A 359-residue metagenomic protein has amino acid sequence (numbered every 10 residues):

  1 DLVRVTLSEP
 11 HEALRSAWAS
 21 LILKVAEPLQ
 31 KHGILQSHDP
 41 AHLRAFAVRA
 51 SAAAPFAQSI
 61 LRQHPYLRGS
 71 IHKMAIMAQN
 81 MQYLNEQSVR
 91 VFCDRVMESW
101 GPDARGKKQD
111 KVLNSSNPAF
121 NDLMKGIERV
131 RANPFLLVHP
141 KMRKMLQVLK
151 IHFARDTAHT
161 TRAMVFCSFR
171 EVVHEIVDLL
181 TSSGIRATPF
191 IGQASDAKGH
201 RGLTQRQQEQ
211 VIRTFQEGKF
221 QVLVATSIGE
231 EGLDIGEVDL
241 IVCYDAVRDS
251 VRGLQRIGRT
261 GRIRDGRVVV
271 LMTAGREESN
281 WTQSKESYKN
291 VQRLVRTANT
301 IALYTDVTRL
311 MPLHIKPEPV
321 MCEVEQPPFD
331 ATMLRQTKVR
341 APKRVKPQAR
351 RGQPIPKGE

Functional and structural regions predicted by a protein language model:
T6-S182: Helicase motor interdomain insertion/brace
S8, M145, A163-V165, I176 (+8 more regions): Structural signal for hydrophobic/aromatic residues that build the beta-strand cores of folded beta-sheet domains
L14-S16, T157-R162, E175-I176, T188-I191 (+7 more regions): Intrinsically disordered, low-complexity regions enriched in proline, serine, glycine and charged residues
L23-A47, N299-E359: Long, largely alpha-helical accessory region at the distal end of helicase-like NTP-driven motors
A78, C167, I191, V270-M272: Short beta-strand/turn micro-motifs composed of small residues that flank or help shape donor/cofactor-binding pockets
R162-F166, E171-L179, S183-S227: Conserved helicase ATPase core of P-loop NTP-dependent helicases/translocases
G192-A197, L203, F220-Q221, S227-I263 (+1 more regions): Conserved RecA-like helicase motor core of SF1/SF2 enzymes
T214-Q216, I257-I301: Conserved segment of the helicase C-terminal RecA-like domain
